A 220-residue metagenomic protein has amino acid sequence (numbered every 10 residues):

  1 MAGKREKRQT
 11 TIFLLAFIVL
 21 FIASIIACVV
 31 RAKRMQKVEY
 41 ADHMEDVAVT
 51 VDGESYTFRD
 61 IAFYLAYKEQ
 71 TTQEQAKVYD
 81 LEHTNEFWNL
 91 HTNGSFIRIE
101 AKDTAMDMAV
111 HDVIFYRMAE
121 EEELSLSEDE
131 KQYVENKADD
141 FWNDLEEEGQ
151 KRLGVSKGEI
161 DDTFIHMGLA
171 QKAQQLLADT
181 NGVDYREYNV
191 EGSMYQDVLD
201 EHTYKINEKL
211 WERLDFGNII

Functional and structural regions predicted by a protein language model:
M1-I97, S193-I220: Short, low-structural-confidence N-terminal segments
I25-C28, M108, E123: Alpha-helical transmembrane segments
Q70-A101, E120-S193: Charged, solvent-exposed helices and adjacent loops that form client-binding or oligomerization surfaces
D103-M106: Alpha-helical scaffold segments that flank or form the walls of functional sites
M108-H111, A119: Short, structured surface segments that line ligand/substrate-binding pockets
Y116, L145, T180, E201-I206: Short secondary-structure junctions and interdomain/linker hinges
